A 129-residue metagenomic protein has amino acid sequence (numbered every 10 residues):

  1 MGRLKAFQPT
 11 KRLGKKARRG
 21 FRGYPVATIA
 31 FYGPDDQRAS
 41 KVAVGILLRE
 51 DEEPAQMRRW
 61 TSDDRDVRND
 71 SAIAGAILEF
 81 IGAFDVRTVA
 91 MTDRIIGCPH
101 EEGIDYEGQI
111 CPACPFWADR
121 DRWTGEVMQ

Functional and structural regions predicted by a protein language model:
M1-I81: Long, charged N-terminal interaction/targeting segments
E79-Q129: Cys/His-clustered metal-coordination modules, chiefly Zn-binding fingers
